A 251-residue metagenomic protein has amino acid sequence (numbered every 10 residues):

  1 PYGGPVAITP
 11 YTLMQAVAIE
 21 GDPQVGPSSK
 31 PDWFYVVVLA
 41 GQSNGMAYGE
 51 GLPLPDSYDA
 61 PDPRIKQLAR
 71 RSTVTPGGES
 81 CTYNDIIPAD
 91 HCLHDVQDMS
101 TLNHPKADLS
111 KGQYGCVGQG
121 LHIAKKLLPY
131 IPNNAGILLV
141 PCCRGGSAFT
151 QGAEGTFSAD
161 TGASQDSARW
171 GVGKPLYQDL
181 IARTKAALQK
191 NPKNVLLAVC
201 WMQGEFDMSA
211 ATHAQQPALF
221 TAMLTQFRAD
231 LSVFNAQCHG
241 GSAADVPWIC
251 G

Functional and structural regions predicted by a protein language model:
P1-D32: Short, compositionally stereotyped local motifs that mark structural "simplifiers"
S29-G251: Cell-envelope and extracellular/periplasmic
